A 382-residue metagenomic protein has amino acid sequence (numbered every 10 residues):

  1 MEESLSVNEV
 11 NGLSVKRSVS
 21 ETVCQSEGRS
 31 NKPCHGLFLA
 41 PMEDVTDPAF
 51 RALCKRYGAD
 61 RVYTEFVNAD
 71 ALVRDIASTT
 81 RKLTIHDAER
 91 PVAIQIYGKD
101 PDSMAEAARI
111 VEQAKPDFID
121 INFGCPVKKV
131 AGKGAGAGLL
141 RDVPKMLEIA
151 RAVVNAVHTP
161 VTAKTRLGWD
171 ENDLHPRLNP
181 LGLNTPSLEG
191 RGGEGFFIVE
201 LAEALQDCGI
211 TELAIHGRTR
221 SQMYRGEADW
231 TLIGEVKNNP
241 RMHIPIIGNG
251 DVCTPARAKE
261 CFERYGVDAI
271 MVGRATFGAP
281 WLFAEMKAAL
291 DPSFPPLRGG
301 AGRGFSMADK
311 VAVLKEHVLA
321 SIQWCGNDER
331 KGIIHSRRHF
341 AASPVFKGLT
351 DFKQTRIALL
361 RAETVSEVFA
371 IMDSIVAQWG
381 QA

Functional and structural regions predicted by a protein language model:
M1-G12, K16-F38, E43, P48-A49 (+8 more regions): Alpha/beta catalytic cores of nucleotide-metabolism and tRNA/nucleoside-modifying enzymes
E2-E3, V7-K16, V23-C24, N31 (+1 more regions): Glycine-rich, positively charged N-terminal anion/phosphate-binding segment
L5, L13, L178-L183, L188 (+1 more regions): Leucine-biased recognition of intrinsically disordered, low-complexity hydrophobic segments
H35-V45, P91-D102, T165-P176, G195-F197: Active-site mouth loops of central-metabolism enzymes
L37-P41, V62-T64, V92-I96, I119 (+4 more regions): Hydrophobic faces of well-ordered beta-strands that scaffold small-molecule active sites in alpha/beta enzyme cores
M42-D44, V67-A69, Y97-K99, G124-P126 (+4 more regions): Active-site beta-loop-alpha junctions enriched in small/polar residues
T79-L83, A137-L139, T231-I233, K287-L290: Short, hinge-like loop/turn segments at secondary-structure boundaries
A105-I119, F123-A135, V143-P180, E194-I244: Alpha/beta enzyme core
